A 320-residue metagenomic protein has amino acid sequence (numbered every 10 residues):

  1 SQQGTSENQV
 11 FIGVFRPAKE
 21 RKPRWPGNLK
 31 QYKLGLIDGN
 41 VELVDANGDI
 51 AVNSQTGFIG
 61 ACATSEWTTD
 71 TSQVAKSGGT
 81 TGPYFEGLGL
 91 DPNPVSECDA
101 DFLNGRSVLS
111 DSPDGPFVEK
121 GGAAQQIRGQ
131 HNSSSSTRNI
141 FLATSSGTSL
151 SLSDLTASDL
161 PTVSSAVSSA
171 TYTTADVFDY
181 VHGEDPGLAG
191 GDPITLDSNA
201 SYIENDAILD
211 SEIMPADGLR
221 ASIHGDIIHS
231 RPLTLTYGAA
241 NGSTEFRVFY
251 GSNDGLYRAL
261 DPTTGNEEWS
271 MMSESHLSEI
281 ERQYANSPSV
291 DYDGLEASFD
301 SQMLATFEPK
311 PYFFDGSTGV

Functional and structural regions predicted by a protein language model:
S1-V320: A fold-level detector for beta-propeller and closely related beta-sheet-rich head/sensor domains
